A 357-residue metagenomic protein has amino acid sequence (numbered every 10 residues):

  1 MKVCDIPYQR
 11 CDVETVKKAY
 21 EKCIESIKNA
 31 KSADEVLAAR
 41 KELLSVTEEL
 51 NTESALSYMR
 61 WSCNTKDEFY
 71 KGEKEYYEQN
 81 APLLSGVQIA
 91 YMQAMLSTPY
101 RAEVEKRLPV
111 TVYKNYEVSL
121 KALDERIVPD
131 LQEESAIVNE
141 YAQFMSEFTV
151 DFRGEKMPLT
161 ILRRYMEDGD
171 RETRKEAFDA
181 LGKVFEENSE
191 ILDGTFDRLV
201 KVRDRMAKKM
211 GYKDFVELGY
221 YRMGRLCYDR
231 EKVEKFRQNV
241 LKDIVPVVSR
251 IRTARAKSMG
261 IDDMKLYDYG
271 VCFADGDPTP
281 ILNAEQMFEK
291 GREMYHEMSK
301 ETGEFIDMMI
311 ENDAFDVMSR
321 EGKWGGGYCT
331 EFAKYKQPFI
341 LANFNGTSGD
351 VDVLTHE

Functional and structural regions predicted by a protein language model:
M1-P278, K290: A well-structured
S146-M157, K300-D307, S319: Proline-centered turn/helix-capping motifs that create local helix->coil transitions or kinks
T149, R153, D204, A314-W324: Conserved oxyanion/phosphate-binding beta-strand-loop segments in alpha/beta enzyme cores
K201, K334-Q337, S348: Short, well-ordered loop/turn elements at secondary-structure boundaries
T279-A284, F339-T355: Short pre-active-site segment immediately N-terminal to the catalytic Zn-binding motif
P280-I281, F315-K336: Catalytic zinc-binding patch centered on the HExxH motif and its immediate surroundings that defines zinc-dependent
N283-G303: Carboxylate/His-rich catalytic cores and anion/metal-binding grooves
